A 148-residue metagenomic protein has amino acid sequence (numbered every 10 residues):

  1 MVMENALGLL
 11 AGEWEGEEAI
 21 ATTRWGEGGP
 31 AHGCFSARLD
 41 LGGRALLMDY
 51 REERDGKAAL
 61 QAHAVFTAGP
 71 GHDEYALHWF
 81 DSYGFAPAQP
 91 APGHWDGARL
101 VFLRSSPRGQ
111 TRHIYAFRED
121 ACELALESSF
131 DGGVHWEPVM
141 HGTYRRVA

Functional and structural regions predicted by a protein language model:
M1-A148: Hydrophobic small-molecule pocket/channel-lining residues, especially in calycin-type beta-barrels
